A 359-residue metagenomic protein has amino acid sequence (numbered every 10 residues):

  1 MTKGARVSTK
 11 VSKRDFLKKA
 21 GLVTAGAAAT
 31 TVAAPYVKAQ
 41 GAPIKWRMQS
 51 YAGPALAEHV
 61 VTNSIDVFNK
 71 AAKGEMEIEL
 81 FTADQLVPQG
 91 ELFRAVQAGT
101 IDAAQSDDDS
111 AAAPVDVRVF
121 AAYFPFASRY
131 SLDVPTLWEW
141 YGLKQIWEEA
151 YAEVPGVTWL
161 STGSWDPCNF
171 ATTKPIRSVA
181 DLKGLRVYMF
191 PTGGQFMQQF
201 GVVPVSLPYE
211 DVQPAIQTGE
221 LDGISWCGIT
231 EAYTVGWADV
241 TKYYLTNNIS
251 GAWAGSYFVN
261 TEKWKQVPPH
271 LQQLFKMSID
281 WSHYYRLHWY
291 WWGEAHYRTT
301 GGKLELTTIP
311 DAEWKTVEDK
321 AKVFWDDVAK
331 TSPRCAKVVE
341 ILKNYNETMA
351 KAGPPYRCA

Functional and structural regions predicted by a protein language model:
M1-S8: N-terminal secretory signal peptides that target proteins for export/translocation
K10-V134, Q145, E149-A359: N-terminal secretory/targeting leader peptides
W138: Active-site-proximal, glycine-rich beta->alpha crossover segments in alpha/beta enzymes that shape flexible
